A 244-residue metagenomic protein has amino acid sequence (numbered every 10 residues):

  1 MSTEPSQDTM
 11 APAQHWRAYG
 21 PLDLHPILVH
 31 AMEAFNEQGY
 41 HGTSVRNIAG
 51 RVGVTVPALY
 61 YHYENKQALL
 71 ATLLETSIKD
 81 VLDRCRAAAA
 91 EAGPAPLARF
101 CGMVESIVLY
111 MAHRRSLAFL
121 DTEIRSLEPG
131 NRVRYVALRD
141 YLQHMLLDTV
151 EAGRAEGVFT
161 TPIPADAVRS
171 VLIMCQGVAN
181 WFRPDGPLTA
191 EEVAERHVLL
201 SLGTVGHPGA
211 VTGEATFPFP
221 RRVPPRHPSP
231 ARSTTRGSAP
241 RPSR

Functional and structural regions predicted by a protein language model:
M1-A11, S106-H113, Q143-H144, D148-A155 (+3 more regions): C-terminal peripheral helix-coil segments that are non-catalytic and often amphipathic
S2, L22-P26, H30, A34-A68 (+1 more regions): Helix-turn-helix
D8, Y60-Y63, T122-L127: Short helix-capping/turn signature of helix-turn-helix
A11-A18, L24, L73-R99: Amphipathic alpha-helical linker/stalk segments
Y40-H41, A155, F159: Conserved hydrophobic residue
K66, S77, V81, F100-M103 (+6 more regions): Hydrophobic/aromatic residues within well-ordered alpha-helical segments
T72, R86-R115, V168-V171, F217-F219 (+1 more regions): Hydrophobic alpha-helical connector segments
K79-D83, G130-E156, A165-R169: Amphipathic alpha-helical packing segments from all-alpha helical-bundle domains
